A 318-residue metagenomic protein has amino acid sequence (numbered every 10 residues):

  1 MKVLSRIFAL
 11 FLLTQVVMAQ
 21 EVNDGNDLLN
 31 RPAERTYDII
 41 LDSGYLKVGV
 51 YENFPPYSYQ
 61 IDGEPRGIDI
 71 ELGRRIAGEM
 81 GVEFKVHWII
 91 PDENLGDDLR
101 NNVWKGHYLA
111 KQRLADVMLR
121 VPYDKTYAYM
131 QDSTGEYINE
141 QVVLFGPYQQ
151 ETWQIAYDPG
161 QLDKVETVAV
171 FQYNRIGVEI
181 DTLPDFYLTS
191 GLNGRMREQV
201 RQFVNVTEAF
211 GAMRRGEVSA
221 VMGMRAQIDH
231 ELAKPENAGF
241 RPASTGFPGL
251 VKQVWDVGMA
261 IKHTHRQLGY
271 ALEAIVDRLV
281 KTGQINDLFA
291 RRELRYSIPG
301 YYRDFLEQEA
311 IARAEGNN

Functional and structural regions predicted by a protein language model:
K2-L10: Sec-dependent signal peptide recognition, specifically the positively charged N-region followed immediately by
Q20-R31, I70-E79, Y157-D163, Y173-R175 (+1 more regions): Extended ligand-binding regions for polar small-molecule ligands
N23-P122: Extracytoplasmic small-molecule ligand-binding "clamshell" domains of the periplasmic binding protein/Venus flytrap
R66-E79, Q150-R195, R201, A226: Bilobed "Venus flytrap"/periplasmic-binding protein-like clamshell domains and structurally analogous long
F84-N94, V178, M196-N205: Short beta-strand-to-loop elements that line the ligand-binding cleft of bilobed periplasmic-binding protein-like
V86-V168: Acidic, polar ligand-binding/catalytic clefts
D97, L119-E136, Y187-G191, A212-R215 (+1 more regions): A ligand-binding cleft/hinge motif common to bilobed small-molecule-binding domains
I138-N139, Y148-A156, A226-D229, A233-V276 (+1 more regions): Periplasmic-binding protein-like
